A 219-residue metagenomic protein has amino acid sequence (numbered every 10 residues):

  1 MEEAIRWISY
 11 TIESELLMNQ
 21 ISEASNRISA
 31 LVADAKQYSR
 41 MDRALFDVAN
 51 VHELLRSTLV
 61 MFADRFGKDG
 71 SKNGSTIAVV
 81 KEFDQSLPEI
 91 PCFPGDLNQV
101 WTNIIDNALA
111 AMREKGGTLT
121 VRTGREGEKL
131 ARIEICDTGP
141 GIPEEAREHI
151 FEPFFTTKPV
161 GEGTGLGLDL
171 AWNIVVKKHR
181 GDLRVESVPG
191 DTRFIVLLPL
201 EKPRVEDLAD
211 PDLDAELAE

Functional and structural regions predicted by a protein language model:
W7, T11-E15, L45-V60, G124: A conserved beta-strand-to-alpha-helix junction within the catalytic ATP-binding
K72-P88, E126: Conserved catalytic submotifs in the C-terminal HATPase_c
T118-K129: Short beta-strand/loop element within the Bergerat-fold HATPase_c
D137: Acidic ATP/Mg2+-coordinating residue in the GHKL
I142-F154: Short conserved segment of the HATPase_c
G167, A171-W172: Short alpha-helical Gxxx[C/S/T] motif in the catalytic ATP-binding
V175-V176: Detector for a conserved hydrophobic position within an alpha-helical segment of the HATPase_c
H179-E186: Glycine-rich ATP-binding loops of the HATPase_c
